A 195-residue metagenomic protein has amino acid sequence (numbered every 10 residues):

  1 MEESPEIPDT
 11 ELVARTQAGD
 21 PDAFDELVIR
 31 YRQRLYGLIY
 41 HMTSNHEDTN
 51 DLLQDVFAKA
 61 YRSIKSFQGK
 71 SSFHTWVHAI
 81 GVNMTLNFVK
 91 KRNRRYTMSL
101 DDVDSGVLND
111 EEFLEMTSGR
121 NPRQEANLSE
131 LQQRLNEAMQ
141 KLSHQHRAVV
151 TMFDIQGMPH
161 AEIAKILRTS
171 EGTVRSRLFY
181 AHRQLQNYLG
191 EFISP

Functional and structural regions predicted by a protein language model:
E2-E3, Q17-E26, Y36-D55, I193-P195: Short, charged helix-capping/linker segments at alpha-helix termini
I7, N136-T173, N187: Helix-turn-helix DNA-binding module
Q17-A18, S44, F57-S72, K91-R92: Sigma70-family region 2
V28-H46, S63, M139, Q145 (+1 more regions): Amphipathic, Lys/Arg- and hydrophobic-enriched alpha-helical face
G37, D51-A58, R62, S71-N83: Structural recognition of an alpha-helix C-terminal capping motif at a helix-to-coil junction
K65-Q68, A79-L100, Y180: Arg/Lys-rich amphipathic alpha helix in sigma70-family domain 2
V89-E112, A126: Short, basic/polar amphipathic helix motif occurring as a linker/hinge flanking DNA-binding modules in transcription
G106-Q140: Acidic, proline/glycine-rich intrinsically disordered inter-domain spacer in sigma factors
